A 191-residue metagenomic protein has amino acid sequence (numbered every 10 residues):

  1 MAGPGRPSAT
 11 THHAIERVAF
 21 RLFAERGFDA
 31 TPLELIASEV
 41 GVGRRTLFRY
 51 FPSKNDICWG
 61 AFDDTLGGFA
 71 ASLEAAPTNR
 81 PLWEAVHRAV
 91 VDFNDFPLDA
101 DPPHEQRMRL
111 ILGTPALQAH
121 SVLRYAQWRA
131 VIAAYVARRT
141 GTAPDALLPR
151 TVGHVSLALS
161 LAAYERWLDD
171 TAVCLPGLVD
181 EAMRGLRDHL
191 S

Functional and structural regions predicted by a protein language model:
M1-R26, A30-V42, W59, G68: Basic, helix-initiating cap at the start of DNA-binding domains
V42-F51: Short hydrophobic/aromatic patch on the recognition helix
N55-T65: Alpha-helical DNA-contacting segments of helix-turn-helix folds
T65, R124-W128, I132, A182: Hydrophobic/aromatic residues within well-ordered alpha-helical segments
G67-R107: Hydrophobic alpha-helical connector segments
P97, A163-D170: Secondary-structure edge/capping motif, primarily at the C-terminal ends of alpha-helices and the immediately following
D99, T114, A126-V152: Hydrophobic alpha-helical bundle segments that form small-molecule/ligand-binding pockets
A134, D169-S191: C-terminal peripheral helix-coil segments that are non-catalytic and often amphipathic
